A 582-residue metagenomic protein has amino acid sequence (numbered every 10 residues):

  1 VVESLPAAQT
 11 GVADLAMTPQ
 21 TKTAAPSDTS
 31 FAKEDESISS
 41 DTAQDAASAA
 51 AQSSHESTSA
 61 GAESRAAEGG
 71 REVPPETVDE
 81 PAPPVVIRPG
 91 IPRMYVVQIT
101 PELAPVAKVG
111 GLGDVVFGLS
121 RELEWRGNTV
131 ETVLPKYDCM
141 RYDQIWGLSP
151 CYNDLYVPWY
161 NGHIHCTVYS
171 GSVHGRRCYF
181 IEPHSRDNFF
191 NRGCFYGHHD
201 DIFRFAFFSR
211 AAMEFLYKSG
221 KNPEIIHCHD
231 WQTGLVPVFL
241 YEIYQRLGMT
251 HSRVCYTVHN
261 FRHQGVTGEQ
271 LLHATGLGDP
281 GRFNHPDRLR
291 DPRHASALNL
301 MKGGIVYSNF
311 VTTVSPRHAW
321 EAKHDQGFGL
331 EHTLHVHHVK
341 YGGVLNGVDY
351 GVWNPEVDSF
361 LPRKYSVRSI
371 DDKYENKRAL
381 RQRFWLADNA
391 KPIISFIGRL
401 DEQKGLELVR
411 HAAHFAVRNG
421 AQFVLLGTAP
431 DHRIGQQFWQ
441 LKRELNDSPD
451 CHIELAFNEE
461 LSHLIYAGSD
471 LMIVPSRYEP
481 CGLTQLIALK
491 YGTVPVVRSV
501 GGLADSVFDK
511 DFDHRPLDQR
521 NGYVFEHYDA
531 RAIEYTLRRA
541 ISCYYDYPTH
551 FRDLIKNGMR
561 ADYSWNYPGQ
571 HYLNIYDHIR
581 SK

Functional and structural regions predicted by a protein language model:
V1-E3: Accessible peptide chain termini
L5-P6, G11-K22, P26-K582: Catalytic cores of nucleotide-sugar-dependent glycosyltransferases that transfer UDP/GDP/TDP-activated
